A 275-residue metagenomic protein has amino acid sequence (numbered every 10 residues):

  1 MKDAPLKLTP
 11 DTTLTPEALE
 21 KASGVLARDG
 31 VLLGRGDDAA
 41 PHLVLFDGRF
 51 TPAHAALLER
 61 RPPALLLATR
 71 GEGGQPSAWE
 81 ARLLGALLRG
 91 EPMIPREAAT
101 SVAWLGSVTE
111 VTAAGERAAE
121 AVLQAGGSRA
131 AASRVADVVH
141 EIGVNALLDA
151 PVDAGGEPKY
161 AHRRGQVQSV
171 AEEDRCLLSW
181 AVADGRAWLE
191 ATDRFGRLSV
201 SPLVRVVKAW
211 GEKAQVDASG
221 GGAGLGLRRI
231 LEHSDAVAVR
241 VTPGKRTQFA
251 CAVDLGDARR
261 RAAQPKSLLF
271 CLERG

Functional and structural regions predicted by a protein language model:
M1-L14, A18-D29: Non-catalytic signal-transmission and effector/linker regions of two-component phosphorelay proteins
K2, D37-A39, G48-V138, V144-R163 (+3 more regions): Bergerat-fold GHKL ATPase/HATPase_c domain
K7-A18, L43-F50, T69-E72: Structural motif
A22-G30, A118-G126, G143-A146, S234 (+1 more regions): Hydrophobic, Leu/Ile/Phe/Ala-enriched alpha-helical segments that form helix-helix packing faces
G30-A40: Short acidic low-complexity segments
A40-L43, D235: Conserved acidic residues
P92-A99, L148-G275: Conserved beta-strand-loop-beta-strand hairpin that lines the nucleotide-binding pocket of ATP/GTP-utilizing enzymes
S128-I142, V182-F195: N-terminal short leaders/motifs
